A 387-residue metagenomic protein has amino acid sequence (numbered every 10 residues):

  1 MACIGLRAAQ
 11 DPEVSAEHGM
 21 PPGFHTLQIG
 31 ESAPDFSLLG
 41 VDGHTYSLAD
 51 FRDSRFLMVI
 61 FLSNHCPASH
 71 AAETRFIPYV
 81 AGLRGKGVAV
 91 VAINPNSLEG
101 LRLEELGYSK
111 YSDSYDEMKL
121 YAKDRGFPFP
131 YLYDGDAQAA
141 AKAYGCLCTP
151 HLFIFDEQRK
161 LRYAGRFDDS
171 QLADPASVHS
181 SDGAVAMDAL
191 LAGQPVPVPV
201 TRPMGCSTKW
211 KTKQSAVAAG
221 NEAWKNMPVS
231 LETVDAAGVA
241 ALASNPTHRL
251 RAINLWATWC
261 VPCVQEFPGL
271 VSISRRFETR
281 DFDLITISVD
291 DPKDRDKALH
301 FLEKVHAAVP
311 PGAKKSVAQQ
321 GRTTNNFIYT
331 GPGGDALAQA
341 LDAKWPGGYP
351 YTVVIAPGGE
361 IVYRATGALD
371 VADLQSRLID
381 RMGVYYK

Functional and structural regions predicted by a protein language model:
A9-D35, L190, P195-H248, E303 (+1 more regions): N-proximal helix/coil linker or "cap" segments that precede and/or mark the start of modular domains
F36-L57, S230-R251, V271-F277: A short beta-strand-turn-helix
S54-L57, K86-V90, G126-P130, T149-P150 (+5 more regions): Loop/turn elements at helix/coil->beta-strand transitions in domains of secreted/extracellular proteins
R55-L57, L62-H65, R249-R251, W256-W259 (+2 more regions): Short pre-active-site segment immediately N-terminal to redox-active cysteine/selenocysteine motifs in thiol-based
L62-I77, L255-S272: Conserved redox-active cysteine motifs that mediate thiol-disulfide chemistry, especially di-cysteine Cys-X(1-2)-Cys
N94, Y133, T286-D290, I328 (+1 more regions): Residue-level recognition of beta-strand->loop/alpha-helix junctions
Y111-T149, F153-I154, R162, L302-Y349: Short, internal strand/loop/helix patches that form the active-site neighborhood or redox-interaction surface
D156-L231, G347-K387: Thiol-/selenol-based redox modules, centered on thioredoxin-like and closely related oxidoreductase domains
